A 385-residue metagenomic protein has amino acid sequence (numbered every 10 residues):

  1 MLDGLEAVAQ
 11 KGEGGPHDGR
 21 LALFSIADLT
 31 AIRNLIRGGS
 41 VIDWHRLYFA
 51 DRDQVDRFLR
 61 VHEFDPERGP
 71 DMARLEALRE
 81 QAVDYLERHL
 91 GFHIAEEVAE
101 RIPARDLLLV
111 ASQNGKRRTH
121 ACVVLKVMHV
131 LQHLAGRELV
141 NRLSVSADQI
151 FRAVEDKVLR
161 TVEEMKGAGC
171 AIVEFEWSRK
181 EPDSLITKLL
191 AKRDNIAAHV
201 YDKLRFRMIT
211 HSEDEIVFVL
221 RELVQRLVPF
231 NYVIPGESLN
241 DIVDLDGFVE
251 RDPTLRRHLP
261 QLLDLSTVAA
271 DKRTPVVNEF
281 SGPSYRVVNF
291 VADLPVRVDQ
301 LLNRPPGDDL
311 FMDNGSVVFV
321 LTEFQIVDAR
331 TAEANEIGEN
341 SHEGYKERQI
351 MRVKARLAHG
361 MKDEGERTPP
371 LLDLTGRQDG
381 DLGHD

Functional and structural regions predicted by a protein language model:
M1-F92, L108-N141, K157, D214-D385: An acidic, glycine-/histidine-flanked metal-binding catalytic module
F92-L125, H129-D194: Surface-exposed, low-hydrophobicity interaction/linker segments
Q149, A153, N195, K203 (+2 more regions): Charged, alpha-helix-enriched surfaces in structured cytosolic catalytic cores of large nucleotide-utilizing machines
V154, V158, Y201-D202, F206: Extended, gly/pro-poor, charged amphipathic helical "stalk/hinge" elements that serve as dimerization and scaffold
L190-Y201, E279-S281, D313-G315: Short, flexible, solvent-exposed loop/turn segments with mixed acidic/basic and small polar residues
D202-H211, F324: Short cationic amphipathic helices and targeting signals
